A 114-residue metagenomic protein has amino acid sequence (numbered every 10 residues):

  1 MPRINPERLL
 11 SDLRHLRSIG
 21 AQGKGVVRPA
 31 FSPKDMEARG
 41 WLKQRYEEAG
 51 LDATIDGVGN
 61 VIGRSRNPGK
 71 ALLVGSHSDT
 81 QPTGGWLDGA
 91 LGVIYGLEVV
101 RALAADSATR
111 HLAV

Functional and structural regions predicted by a protein language model:
P2-S32: N-terminal capping segment at the start of a domain
E7, M36-E37, I94: Residue-level recognition of alpha-helix initiation/capping sites
L16-Q22, A49, A102-D106: Change "in soluble alpha/beta enzymes" to "in soluble alpha/beta proteins
Q22-S65: A non-catalytic alpha/beta surface segment that caps or lines the substrate-entry region of metallo-dependent hydrolase
A49, V61-D88: Catalytic-core environment of secreted peptidases
V74, W86-V114: Alpha-helical metal-binding/catalytic segments enriched in His/Glu/Asp
